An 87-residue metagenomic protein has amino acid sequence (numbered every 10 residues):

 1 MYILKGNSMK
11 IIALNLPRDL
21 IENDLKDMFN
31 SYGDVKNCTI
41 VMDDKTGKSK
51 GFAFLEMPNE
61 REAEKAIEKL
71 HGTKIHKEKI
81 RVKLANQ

Functional and structural regions predicted by a protein language model:
Y2-L84: Canonical RRM/RBD RNA-binding surface and closely related RRM-like beta-sheet modules in eukaryotic RNA-binding proteins
